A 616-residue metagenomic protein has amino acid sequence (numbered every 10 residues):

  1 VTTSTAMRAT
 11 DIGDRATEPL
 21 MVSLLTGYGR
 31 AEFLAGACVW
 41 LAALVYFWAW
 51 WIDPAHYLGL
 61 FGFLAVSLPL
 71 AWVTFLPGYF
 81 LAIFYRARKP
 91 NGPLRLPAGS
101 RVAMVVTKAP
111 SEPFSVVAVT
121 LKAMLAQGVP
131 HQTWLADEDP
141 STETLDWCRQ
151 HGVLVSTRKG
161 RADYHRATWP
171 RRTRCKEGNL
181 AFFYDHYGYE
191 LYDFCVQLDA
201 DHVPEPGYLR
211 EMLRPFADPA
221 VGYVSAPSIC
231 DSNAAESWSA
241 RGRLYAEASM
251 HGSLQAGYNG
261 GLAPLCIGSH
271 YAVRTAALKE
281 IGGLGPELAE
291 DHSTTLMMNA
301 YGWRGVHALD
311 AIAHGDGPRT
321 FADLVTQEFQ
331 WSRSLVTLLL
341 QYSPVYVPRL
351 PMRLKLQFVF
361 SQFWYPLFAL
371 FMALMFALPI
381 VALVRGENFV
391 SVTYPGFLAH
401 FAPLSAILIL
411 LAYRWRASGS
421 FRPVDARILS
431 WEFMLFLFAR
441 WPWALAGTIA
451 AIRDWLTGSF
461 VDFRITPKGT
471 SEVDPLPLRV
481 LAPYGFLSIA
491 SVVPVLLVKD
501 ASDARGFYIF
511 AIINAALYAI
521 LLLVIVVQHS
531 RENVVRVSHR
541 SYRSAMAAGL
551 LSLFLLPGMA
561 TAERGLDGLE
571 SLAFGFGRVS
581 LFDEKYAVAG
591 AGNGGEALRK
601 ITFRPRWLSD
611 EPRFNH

Functional and structural regions predicted by a protein language model:
T2-K122: N-proximal low-complexity "stem/linker" segments adjacent to membrane-targeting elements
V45-A71, I83-R86, P93-L96, W364-T457 (+1 more regions): Membrane-embedded multi-pass helical conduit in multi-pass membrane proteins, especially envelope-biosynthetic
V119-H131: Short, acidic, metal-binding catalytic loop of nucleotide-sugar glycosyltransferases
D137-L145, R149, G160-A162: A conserved acidic beta->alpha catalytic loop
V155-Y192, P206-A289, N299-A300, G317 (+1 more regions): Long helical/loop segments within the catalytic core of UDP-sugar-dependent glycosyltransferases, especially the large
C195: Short aromatic/hydrophobic "clamp" motif used to bind/position activated sugar donors
L198-V203: The conserved acidic donor/metal-binding loop of glycosyltransferases
P286, T295-A313: Catalytic donor-sugar/metal-binding loop of nucleotide-sugar-dependent glycosyltransferases
